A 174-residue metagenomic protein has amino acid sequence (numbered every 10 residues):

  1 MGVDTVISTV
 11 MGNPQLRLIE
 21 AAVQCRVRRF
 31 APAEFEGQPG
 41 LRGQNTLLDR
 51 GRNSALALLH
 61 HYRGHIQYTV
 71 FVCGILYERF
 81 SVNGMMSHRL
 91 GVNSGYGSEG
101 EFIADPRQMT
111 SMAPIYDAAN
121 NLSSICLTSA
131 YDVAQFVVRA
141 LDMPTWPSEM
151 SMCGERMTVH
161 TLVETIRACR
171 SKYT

Functional and structural regions predicted by a protein language model:
M1-C25, P32, E36-G43: NAD(P)H-binding glycine-rich loop region in Rossmannoid oxidoreductase-like domains and their noncatalytic homologs
C25-R29, G64-I66: A short helix->loop->beta-strand "cap" motif at the edges of active sites that frequently abuts
R28-A33, K172-T174: Short hydrophobic/aromatic-enriched beta-strand-loop microsegments
Q38-Y173: Oxidoreductase cofactor-interface core, primarily capturing Rossmann-like NAD(P)-dependent enzymes
